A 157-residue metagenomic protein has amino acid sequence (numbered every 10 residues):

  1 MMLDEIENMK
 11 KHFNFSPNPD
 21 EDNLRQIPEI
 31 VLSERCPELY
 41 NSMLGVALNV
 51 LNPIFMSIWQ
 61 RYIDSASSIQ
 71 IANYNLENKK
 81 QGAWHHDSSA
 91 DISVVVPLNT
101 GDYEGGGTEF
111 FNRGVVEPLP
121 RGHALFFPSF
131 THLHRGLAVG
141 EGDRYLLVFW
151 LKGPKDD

Functional and structural regions predicted by a protein language model:
M1-I63: Non-heme Fe(II)/2-oxoglutarate
L48-D157: Catalytic core of non-heme Fe(II) oxygenases with the double-stranded beta-helix
